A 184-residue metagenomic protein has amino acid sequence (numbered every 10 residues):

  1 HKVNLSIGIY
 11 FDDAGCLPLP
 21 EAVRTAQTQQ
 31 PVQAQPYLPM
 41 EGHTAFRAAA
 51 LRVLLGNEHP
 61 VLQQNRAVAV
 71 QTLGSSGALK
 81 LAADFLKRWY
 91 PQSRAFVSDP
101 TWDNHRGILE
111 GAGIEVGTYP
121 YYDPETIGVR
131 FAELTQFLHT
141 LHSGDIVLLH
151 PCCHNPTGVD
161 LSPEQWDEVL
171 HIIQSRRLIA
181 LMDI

Functional and structural regions predicted by a protein language model:
H1-A26: Conserved N-terminal helix/loop that builds the PLP phosphate-binding region of the aspartate aminotransferase-like
Q30-I179: Conserved core of the PLP fold type I
